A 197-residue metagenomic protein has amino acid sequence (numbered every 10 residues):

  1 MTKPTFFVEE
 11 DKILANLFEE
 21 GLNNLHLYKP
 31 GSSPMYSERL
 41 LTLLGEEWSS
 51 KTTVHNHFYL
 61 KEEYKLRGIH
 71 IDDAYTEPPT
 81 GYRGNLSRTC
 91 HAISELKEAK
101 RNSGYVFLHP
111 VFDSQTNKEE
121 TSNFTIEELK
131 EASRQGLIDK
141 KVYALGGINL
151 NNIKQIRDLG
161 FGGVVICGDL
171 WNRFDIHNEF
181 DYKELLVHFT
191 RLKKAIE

Functional and structural regions predicted by a protein language model:
M1-H70, A74-G104, E131-R134, I138-V142 (+2 more regions): Conserved N-terminal beta1-alpha1 strand-loop-helix module at the mouth
R39, E120-K130: Charged helix-capping and loop-helix junction motifs
I69, V164-V165: Paired acidic/hydrophobic, glycine-rich loop segments that form the ligand-binding mouth/hinge of periplasmic-binding
Y75, F112-D113: Short glycine-rich anion-binding loops that position phosphate/pyrophosphate groups of nucleotides and phosphorylated
G104-F112, C167: Non-cysteine beta-strand/loop elements that form the S-adenosyl-L-methionine
D113-E119, N172-D175: A short acidic, helix-capping loop that chelates divalent metal ions and anchors anionic groups
